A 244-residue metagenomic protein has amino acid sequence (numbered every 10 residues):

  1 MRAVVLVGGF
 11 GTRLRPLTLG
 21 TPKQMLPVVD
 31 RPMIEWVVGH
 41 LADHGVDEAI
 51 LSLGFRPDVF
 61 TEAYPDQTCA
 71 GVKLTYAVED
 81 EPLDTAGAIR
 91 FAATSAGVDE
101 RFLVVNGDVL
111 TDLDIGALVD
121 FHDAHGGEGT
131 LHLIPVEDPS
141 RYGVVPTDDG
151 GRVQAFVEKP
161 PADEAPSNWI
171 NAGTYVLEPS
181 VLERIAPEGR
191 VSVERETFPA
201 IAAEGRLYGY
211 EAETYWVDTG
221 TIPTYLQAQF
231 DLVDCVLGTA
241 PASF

Functional and structural regions predicted by a protein language model:
R2-V5, R13, L19, P27-N106 (+1 more regions): Conserved N-terminal catalytic core of the sugar/cofactor nucleotidyltransferase
M25, V144-T147, F198, G209: A structural signal for short hydrophobic beta-strand segments in well-ordered beta-sheet cores
P27, L133, P146, V176-E178 (+1 more regions): Short, well-ordered beta-strand micro-motif
V46, R101-L103, L110, G116-D123 (+2 more regions): Catalytic-core segments of class I nucleotidyltransferases/pyrophosphorylases that form NMP-activated intermediates
F55, T130-T147: Short beta-strand-to-loop element that shapes/binds the nucleotide-sugar donor at the catalytic cleft/hinge
A77-E79, H132, Y210-A212: Conserved beta-strand termini and adjacent loop/short-helix elements that scaffold enzyme active sites in alpha/beta
A88-I89, S140-V145, Y175: Adenylate-forming
A240-F244: Extended beta-solenoid/beta-helix repeat architectures
